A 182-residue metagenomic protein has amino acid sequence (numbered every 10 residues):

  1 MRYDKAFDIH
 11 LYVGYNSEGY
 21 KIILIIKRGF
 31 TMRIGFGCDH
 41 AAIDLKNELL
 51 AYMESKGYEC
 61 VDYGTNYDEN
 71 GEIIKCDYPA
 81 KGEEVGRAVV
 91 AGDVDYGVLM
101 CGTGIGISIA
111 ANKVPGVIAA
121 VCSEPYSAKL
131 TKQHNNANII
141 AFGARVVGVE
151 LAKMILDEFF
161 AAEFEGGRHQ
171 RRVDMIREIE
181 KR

Functional and structural regions predicted by a protein language model:
I9-T31: Short, Lys/Arg-enriched N-terminal segments with co-localized hydrophobic residues within the first ~10-30 amino acids
R33, D44, V61-Y63: Helix-termini ("caps") and immediately adjacent flexible loops/tails, especially at membrane-solvent interfaces
G35-G37, A41-A42, P125-R182: C-terminal binding/interaction regions
F36-S55: Glycine-rich phosphate/diphosphate-binding loop of Rossmann-like nucleotide-binding domains
E59-I74: A short beta-strand-loop structural module common to alpha/beta enzyme folds
I73-E83: Helix-loop module immediately N-terminal to the HCX5R catalytic loop in PTP-like cysteine phosphatase domains
K81-V121: Helix-adjacent hinge/juxtasegments
